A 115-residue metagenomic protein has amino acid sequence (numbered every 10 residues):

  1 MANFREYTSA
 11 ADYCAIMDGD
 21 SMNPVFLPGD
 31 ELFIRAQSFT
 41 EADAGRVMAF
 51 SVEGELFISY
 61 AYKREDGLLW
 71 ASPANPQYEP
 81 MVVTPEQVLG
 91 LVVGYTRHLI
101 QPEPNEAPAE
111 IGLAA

Functional and structural regions predicted by a protein language model:
R5-A115: Acidic/glycine-rich C-terminal interaction modules and beta/coil loop segments that lie outside canonical DNA-binding
